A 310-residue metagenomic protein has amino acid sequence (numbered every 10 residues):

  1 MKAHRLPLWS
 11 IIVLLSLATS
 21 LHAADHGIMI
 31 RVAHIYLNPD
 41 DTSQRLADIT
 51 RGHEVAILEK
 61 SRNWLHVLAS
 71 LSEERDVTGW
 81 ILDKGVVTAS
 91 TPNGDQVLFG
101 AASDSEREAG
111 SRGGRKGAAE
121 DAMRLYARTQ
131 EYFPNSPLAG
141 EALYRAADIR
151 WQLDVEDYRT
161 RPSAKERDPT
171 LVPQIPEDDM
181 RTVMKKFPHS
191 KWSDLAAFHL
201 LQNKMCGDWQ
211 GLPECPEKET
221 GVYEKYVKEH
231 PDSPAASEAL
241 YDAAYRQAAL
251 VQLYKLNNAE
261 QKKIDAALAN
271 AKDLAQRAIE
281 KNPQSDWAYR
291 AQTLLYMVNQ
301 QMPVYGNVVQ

Functional and structural regions predicted by a protein language model:
W9-A18: Bacterial N-terminal signal peptides
I28-R62, D104-G113: Beta-loop motif signature
T42-S43, T129-E141, E156, T170 (+6 more regions): Short solvent-exposed coil/turn linkers within tandem alpha-helical repeat scaffolds
Q44, L68-E108, R112-G113, I149 (+2 more regions): Boundary regions of SH3-family modules and the immediately adjacent low-complexity/disordered segments in eukaryotic
G52, L65-S70: SH3/SH3-like beta-barrel fold
E108-E120, Q152-R181, C206-G221, A249-I279: Short coil/linker segments at helix-helix boundaries
A122-Q130, P169, P176, T182-M184 (+6 more regions): Alpha-helical solenoid scaffolds that mediate protein-protein interactions, centered on TPR/SEL1-like repeats but also
